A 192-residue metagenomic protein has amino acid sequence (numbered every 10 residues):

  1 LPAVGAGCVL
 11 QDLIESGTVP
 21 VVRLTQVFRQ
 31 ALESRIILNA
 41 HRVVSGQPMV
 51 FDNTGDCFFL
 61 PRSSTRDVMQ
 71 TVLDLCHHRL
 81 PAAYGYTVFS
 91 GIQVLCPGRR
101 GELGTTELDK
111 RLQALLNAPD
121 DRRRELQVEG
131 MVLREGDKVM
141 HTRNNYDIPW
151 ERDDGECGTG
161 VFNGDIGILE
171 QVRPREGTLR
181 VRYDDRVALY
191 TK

Functional and structural regions predicted by a protein language model:
L1-G158: Conserved helicase motor core of P-loop NTPases
F89-I92, G136, G164-I166, E176-T178: Active-site lining segments that contact anionic ligands and/or coordinate catalytic metals
G101-D120, I168-Y190: Conserved helicase motor "Helicase C" RecA-like lobe of SF1/SF2 P-loop NTPases
G155, G160-V172: Short beta-strand-centered aromatic/proline hotspots
N163, Y190-K192: Catalytic P-loop NTP-binding/switch module of NTPases
